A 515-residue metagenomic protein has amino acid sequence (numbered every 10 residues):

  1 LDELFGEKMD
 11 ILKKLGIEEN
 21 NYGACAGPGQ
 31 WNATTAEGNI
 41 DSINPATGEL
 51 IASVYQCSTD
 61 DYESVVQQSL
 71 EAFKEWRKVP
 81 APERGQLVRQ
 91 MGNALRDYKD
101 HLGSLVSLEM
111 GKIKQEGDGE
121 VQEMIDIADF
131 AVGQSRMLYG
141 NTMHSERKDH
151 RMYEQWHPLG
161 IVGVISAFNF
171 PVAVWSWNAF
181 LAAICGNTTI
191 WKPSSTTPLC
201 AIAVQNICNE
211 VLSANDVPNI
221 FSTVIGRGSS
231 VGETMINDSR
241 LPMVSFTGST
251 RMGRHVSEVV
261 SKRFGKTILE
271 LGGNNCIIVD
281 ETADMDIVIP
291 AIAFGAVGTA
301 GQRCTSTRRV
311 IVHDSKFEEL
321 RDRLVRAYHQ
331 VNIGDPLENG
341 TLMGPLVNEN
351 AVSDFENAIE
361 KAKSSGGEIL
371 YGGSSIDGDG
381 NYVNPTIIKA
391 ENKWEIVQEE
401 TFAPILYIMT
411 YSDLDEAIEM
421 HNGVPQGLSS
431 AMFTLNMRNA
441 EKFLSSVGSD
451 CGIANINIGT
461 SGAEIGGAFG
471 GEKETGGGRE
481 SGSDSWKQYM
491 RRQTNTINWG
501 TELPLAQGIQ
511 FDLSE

Functional and structural regions predicted by a protein language model:
L1-A46: Hydrophobic face of amphipathic alpha-helices that form TPR/SEL1-like repeat modules and related alpha-solenoid
A33-T34, N39-I40, Q56-D60, A283: A short acidic/small-residue loop/turn micro-motif
T47-A52, V217, L241, I278 (+4 more regions): Conserved C-terminal structural/oligomerization subdomain of aldehyde/semialdehyde dehydrogenase
G48, R84, V106, G186 (+8 more regions): Residue-level signal for inorganic ion chemistry
E49-L138, D149: Glycine-rich loop-to-alpha-helix module at the N-terminal edge of alpha/beta enzyme cores
L50-C57, E71-K78, V164, I277-D280 (+5 more regions): Short, well-ordered beta-strand elements within core beta-sheets of diverse protein domains
G140-I287, Y411: Rossmann-like NAD(P) dinucleotide-binding subdomain of oxidoreductase/dehydrogenase enzymes
I207, R251-N392, L414, E419-M420 (+3 more regions): ALDH superfamily catalytic-core signature
